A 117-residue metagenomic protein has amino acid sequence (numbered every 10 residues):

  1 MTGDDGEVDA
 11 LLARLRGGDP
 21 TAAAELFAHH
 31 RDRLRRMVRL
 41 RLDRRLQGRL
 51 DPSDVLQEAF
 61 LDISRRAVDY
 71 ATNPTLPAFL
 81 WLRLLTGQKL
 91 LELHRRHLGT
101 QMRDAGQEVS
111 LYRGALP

Functional and structural regions predicted by a protein language model:
M1-G3: Intrinsically disordered or compositionally simple regulatory linkers and C-terminal tails in signal-transduction
D5-L12: Acidic, Ser/Thr- and Pro/Gly-rich low-complexity regulatory segments
G6, L50, L76-L80: Conserved catalytic/ATP-binding subdomain
V8, P52-L56: Short amphipathic alpha-helix in the helical subdomain of ABC transporter nucleotide-binding domains
A13-G17, L40-Q47, Q57-A78, R96-L98: Sigma70-family region 2
R14, G18-R39, S64: A short, charge-rich alpha-helical start-of-domain segment used by transcription regulators
L26, H30, L34, V55 (+3 more regions): Residue-level preference for hydrophobic side chains embedded in well-ordered alpha helices
D69, G87-E108, R113-P117: Arg/Lys-rich amphipathic alpha helix in sigma70-family domain 2
